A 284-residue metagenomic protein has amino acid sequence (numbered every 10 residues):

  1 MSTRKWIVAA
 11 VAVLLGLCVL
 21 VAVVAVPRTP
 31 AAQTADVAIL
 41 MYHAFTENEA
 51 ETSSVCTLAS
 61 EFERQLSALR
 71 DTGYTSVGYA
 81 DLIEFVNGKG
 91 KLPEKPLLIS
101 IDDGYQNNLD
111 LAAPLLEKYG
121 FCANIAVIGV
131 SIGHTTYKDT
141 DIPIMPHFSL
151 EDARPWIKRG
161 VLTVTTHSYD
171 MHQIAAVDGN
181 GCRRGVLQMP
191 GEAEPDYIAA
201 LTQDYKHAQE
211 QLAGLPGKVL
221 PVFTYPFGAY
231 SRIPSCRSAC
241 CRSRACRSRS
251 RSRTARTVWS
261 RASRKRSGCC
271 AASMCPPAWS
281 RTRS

Functional and structural regions predicted by a protein language model:
M1-W6: Positively charged n-region of N-terminal signal peptides that target proteins for export
A9, V13-L97, V258-A278, S284: N-terminal pre-catalytic segment of deacetylase/amide-hydrolase enzymes
L40, F45-E47, T52, K95-L97 (+2 more regions): Metal-dependent polysaccharide deacetylase catalytic core of the NodB/CE4 family, i.e., the active-site-bearing domain
C56-R70, G104-Q106, P143-D152: Aromatic- and glycine-enriched glycan-recognition loops and surfaces that form the carbohydrate-binding subsites
F62, L109, L201, Y205: Aromatic/hydrophobic pocket-lining residues that form the small-molecule binding cavity in soluble enzyme cores
D81-L82, L98-Q106, L111, K118-F121: Substrate-binding cleft of extracellular glycoside hydrolase catalytic domains
L111-L115, C236-R237: A short acidic, amphipathic alpha-helical/loop segment
Q188-A193, L215-V222, A229-S280: His/Asp/Glu-enriched short active-site or ligand-binding loop at hydrolase and phosphoryl-transfer sites
